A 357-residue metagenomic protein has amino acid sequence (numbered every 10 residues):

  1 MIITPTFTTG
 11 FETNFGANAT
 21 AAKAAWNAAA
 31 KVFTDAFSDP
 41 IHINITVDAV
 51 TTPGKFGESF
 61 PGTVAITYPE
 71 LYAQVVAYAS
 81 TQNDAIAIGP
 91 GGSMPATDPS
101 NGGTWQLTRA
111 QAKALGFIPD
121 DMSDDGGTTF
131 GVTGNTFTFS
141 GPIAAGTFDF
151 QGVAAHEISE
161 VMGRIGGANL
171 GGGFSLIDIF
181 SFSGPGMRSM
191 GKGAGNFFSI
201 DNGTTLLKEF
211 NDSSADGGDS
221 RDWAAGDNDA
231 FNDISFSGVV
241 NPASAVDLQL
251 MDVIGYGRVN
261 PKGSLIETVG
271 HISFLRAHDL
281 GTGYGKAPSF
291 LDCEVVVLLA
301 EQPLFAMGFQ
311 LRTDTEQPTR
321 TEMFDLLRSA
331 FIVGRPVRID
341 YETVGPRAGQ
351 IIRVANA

Functional and structural regions predicted by a protein language model:
M1-V153, E160-N260: Extracellular zinc-dependent metalloprotease catalytic-domain scaffold
P261-A357: Exposed beta-strand/loop interface patches that mediate assembly or binding
